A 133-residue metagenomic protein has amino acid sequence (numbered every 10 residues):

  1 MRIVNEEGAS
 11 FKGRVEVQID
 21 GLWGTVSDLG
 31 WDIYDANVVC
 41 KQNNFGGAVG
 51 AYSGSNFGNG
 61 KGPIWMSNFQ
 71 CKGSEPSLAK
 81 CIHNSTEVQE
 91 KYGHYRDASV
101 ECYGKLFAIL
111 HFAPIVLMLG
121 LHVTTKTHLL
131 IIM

Functional and structural regions predicted by a protein language model:
M1-P114, G120-T124, M133: Typically disulfide-stabilized, N-glycosylated extracellular/lumenal ectodomains of secreted and cell-surface proteins
